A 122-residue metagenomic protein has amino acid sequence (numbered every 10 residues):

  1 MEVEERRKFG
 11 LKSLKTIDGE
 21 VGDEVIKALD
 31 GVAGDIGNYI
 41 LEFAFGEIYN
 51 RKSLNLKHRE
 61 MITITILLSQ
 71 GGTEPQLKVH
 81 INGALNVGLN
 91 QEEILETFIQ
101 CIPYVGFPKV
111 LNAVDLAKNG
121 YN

Functional and structural regions predicted by a protein language model:
M1-K57, V110-N122: Acidic, glycine/proline-rich low-complexity segments that act as flexible tails and inter-domain linkers
S13, A44, V79-H80, T97: A general alpha-helix detector
N38-L41, G71-L77: Short acidic alpha-helix initiation/capping motifs at coil-to-helix transition points, especially at protein N-termini
K52-H58, G88-E93: Structural motif
R59-L67, T97-F98: Short, structured motif recognition centered on aromatic/hydrophobic residues
E60, F107-P108: Substrate/cofactor-recognition hotspot
L68-S69, V87, Q100-F107: A short structural micro-motif
T73-E93, K109-Y121: Extended intrinsically disordered, low-complexity coil regions enriched in Ser, Thr, Gly, Ala and often Pro
